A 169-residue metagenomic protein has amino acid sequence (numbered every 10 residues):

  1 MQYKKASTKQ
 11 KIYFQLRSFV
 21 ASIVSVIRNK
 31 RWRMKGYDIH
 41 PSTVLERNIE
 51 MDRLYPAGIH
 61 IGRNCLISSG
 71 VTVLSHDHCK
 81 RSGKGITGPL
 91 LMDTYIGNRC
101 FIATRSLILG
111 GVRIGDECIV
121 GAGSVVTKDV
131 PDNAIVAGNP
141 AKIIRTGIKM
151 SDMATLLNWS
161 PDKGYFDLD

Functional and structural regions predicted by a protein language model:
M1-Y37, N64, A141-D169: Terminal amphipathic alpha-helical/low-complexity segments used for targeting or macromolecular assembly
R28-N29, E46-R113, N139-P140, T146-I148 (+1 more regions): Flexible, glycine/small-residue-enriched loop-and-beta-strand segment within the central core of proteins
I39, V44-E46: Short N-terminal targeting/anchoring amphipathic segment
P41, R63, N98, D116-E117 (+1 more regions): Short acidic capping loops at alpha-helix termini that bridge into adjacent secondary structure
P89-A103, E117-G123, L156-D169: A broadly tuned preference for mixed-charge, low-complexity surface segments
T104-K128, A134: Beta-rich strand-turn-strand
P131-D132, T146: Conserved beta-to-alpha transition
